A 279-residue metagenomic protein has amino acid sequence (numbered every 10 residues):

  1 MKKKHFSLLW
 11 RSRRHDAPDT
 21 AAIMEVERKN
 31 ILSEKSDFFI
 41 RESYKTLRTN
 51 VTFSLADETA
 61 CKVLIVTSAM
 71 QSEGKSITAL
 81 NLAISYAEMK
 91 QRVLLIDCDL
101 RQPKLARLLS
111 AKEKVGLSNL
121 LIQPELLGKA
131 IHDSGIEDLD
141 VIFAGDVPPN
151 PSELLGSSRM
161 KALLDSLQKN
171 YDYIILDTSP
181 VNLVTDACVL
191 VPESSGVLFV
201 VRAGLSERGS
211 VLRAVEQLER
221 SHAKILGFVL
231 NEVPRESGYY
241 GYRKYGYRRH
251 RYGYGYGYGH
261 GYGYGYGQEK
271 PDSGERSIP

Functional and structural regions predicted by a protein language model:
M1-P279: P-loop NTP-binding module
